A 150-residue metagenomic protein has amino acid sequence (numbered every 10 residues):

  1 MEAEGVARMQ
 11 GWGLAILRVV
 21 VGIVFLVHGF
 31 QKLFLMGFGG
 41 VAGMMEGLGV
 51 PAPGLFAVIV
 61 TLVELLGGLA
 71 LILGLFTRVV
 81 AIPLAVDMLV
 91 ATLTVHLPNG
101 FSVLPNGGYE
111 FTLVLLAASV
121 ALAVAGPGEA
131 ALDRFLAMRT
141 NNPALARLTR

Functional and structural regions predicted by a protein language model:
M1-L33, G54-L62, L66, L73-R150: Extended, low-polarity transmembrane helix blocks
F34-A52: Membrane-interface interhelical connector segments
